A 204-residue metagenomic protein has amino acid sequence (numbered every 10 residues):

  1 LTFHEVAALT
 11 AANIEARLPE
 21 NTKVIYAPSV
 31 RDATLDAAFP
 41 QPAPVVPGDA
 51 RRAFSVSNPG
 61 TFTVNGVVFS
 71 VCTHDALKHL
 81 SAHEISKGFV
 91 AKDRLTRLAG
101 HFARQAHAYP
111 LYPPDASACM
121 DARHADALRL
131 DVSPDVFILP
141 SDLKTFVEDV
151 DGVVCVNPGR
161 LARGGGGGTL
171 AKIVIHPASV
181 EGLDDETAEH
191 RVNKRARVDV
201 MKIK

Functional and structural regions predicted by a protein language model:
L1-K204: Extended recognition/assembly regions associated with phosphoester-bond processing machinery
